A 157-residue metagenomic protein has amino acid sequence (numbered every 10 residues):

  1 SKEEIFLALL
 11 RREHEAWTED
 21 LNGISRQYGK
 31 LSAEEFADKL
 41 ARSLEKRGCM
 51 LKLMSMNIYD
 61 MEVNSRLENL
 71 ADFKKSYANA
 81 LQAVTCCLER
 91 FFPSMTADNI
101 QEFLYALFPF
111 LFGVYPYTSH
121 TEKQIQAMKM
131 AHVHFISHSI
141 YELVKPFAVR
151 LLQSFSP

Functional and structural regions predicted by a protein language model:
S1-F6: Short amphipathic alpha-helical segment with a characteristic S/N-K-E followed by hydrophobic residues
A8, A16, N22-M50, F103-L107: Hydrophobic alpha-helical connector segments
K46-E68, E122-A127: Amphipathic alpha-helical segments used for helix-helix packing
S55-E89: A contiguous binding-surface segment within folded domains or other stable secondary-structure elements
Q82-S94, F110-P157: C-terminal peripheral helix-coil segments that are non-catalytic and often amphipathic
T96-L104: Membrane-interface starts of transmembrane alpha-helices
